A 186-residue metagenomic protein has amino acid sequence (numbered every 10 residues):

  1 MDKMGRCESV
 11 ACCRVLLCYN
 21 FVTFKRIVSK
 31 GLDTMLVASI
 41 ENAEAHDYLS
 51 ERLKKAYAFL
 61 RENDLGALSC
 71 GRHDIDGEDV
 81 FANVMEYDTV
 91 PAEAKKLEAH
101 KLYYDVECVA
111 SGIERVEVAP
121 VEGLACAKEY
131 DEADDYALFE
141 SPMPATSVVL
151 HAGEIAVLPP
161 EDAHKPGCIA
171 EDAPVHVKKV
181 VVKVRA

Functional and structural regions predicted by a protein language model:
M1-M4: Methionine residue identity
C12-T34: Short, Lys/Arg-enriched N-terminal segments with co-localized hydrophobic residues within the first ~10-30 amino acids
I27-N83, K96-A99: A short, N-terminal "cap"/entry segment at the start of jelly-roll beta-barrel domains of the cupin/DSBH fold
N83-H100, I113-L124: Conserved short histidine dyad/triad with adjacent acidic residue
L102-Y104, C108-V116, G123, E132-Y136: Glycine- and acidic-residue-biased ligand/ion/polar-headgroup-sensing regions
V106, I155-V157, P174-A186: A short hydrophobic beta-strand segment most commonly corresponding to one strand of the jelly-roll/cupin
K128-M143: Non-DNA-binding regulatory cores of transcription-related proteins, predominantly C-terminal effector-binding
L150-C168: Conserved metal-binding segment of the jelly-roll/cupin
